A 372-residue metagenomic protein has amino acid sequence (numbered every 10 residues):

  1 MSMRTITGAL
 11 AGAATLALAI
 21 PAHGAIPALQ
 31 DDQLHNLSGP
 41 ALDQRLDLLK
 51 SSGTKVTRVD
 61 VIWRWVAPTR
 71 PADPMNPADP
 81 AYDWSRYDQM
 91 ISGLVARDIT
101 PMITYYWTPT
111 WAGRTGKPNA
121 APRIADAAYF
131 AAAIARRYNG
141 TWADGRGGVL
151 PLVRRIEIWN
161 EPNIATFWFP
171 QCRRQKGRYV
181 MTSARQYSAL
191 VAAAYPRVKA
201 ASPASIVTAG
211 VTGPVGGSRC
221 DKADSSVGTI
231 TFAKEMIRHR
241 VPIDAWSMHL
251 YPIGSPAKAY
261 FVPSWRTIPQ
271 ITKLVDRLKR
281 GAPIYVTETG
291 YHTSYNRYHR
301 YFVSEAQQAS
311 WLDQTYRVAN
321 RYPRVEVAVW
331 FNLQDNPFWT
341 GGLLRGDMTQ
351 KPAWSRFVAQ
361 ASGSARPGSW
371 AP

Functional and structural regions predicted by a protein language model:
S2-G24: Secretory targeting and sorting signals
G24-V56, D60-I62: Boundary/entry segment of secreted carbohydrate-active catalytic domains
N36-K50, A127, A131-R137, D224-M236 (+1 more regions): Short, acidic/polar
R45, M236, V241-Y298, Y316-R321 (+2 more regions): Glycoside hydrolase catalytic-domain groove-lining segments
S52-K222, I253, Y291-S294, F331 (+1 more regions): Substrate-binding cleft and catalytic face of glycoside hydrolase catalytic domains, especially the flexible beta-alpha
G93, R97, A128, A133 (+7 more regions): Alpha-helical structural signal in soluble globular domains
L152, E157, P162, F167 (+2 more regions): Aromatic-rich peripheral "rim/lid" segments of glycoside hydrolase catalytic domains that contact and position glycan
T208-S247, G290-Y298, Q334-G342: Substrate-binding cleft/loops of secretory-pathway carbohydrate-active enzymes
